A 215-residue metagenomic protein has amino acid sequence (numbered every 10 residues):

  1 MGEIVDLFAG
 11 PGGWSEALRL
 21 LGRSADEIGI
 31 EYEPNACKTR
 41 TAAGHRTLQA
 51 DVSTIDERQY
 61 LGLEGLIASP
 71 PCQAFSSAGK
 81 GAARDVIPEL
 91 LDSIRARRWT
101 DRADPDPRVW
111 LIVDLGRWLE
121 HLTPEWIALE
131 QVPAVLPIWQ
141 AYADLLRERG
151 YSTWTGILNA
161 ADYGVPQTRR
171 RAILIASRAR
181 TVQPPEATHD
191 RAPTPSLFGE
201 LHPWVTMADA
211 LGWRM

Functional and structural regions predicted by a protein language model:
G2-D56: SAM cofactor-binding core of SAM-dependent methyltransferases, primarily the Rossmann-like beta-alpha-beta module
I4, G29, I67, A128-L129: Generic enzyme active-site microenvironment
G10, S69, L158: Active-site glycine-centered loops adjacent to acidic/histidine catalytic or metal-binding residues that shape
S15-E16, S76-A78: Glycine-rich N-terminal loop/short-helix segment of MobA-like nucleotidyltransferase
A50, I67-A68: Redox-cofactor binding/interface segments in oxidoreductases and associated redox assembly factors
I55-G65, S77-M215: Class I S-adenosyl-L-methionine
Q73: Active-site beta-alpha loop architecture of Rossmann-like, nucleotide-cofactor-dependent enzymes
